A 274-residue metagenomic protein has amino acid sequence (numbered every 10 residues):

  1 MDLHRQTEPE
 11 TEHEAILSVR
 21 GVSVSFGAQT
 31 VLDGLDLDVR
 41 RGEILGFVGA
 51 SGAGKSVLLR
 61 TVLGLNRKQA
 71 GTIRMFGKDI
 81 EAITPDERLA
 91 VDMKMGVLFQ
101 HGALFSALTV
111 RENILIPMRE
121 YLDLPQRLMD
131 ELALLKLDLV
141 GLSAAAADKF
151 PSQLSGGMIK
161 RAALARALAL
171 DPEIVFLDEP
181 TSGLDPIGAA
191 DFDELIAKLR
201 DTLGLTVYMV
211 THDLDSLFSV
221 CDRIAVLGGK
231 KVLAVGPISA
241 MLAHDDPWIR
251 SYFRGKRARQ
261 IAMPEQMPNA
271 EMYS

Functional and structural regions predicted by a protein language model:
V48-A50: The feature captures the beta-strand-to-loop junction immediately N-terminal to the Walker
L63: Helix-to-loop junction immediately C-terminal to a conserved catalytic motif
G71-D79, V91: Conserved ABC transporter NBD signature motif
D79, R127-A145: Conserved ABC ATPase "signature" region
F150-L154, M158: Conserved ABC ATPase signature
A169-E173: A short, proline-enriched helix->beta-strand linker immediately N-terminal to the Walker B motif in ABC-type P-loop
V175-D178: Catalytic Walker B motif of ABC-type/P-loop ATPase nucleotide-binding domains
